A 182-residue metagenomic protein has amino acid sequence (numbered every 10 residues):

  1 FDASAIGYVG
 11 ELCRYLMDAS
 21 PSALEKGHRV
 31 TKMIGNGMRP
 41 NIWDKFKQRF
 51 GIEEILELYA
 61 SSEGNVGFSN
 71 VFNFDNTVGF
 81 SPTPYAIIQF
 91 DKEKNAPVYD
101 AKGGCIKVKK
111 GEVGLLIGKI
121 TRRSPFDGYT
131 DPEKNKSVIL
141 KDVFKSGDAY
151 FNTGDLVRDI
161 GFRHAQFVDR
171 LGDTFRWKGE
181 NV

Functional and structural regions predicted by a protein language model:
F1-V9, M17-F90, C105, P125-F126: Gly/Ser/Thr-rich phosphate-binding loop
G10, S61, I87, K92 (+4 more regions): Intrinsically disordered, low-complexity regions enriched in small/polar residues
C13: Aromatic/His-enriched, Gly/Pro-containing loop or helix-boundary segments that lie immediately adjacent to catalytic
S20-L24, E93-A101, D142-K145: Alpha-helix termini
G37, N181-V182: Conserved phosphate-coordination/catalytic loops
P40, N70-V71, D100, I139-D142 (+1 more regions): Short secondary-structure boundary micro-motifs
T77-Y99, D127-T130, K134-L140: Mobile, glycine-enriched helix-loop/loop "lid" segments at the mouths of ligand-binding/catalytic clefts that gate
G104-N181: Conserved ATP-binding/catalytic segment of the ANL
